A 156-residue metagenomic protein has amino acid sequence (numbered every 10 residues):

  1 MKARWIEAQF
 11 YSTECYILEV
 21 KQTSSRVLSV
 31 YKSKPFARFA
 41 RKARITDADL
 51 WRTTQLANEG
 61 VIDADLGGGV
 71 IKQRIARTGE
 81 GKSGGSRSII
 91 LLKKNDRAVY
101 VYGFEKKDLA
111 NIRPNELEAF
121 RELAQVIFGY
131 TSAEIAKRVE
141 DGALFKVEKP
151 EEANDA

Functional and structural regions predicted by a protein language model:
M1-I45, K137-A156: Arg/Lys-rich, positively charged N-terminal/basic patches that mediate binding to nucleic acids
R4, V20, L91-F145: Enriched for short, Lys/Arg-rich terminal
S29-A76: N-terminal first-folded block
K32, T46, L50, K82-G85 (+2 more regions): Amphipathic alpha-helical interface surfaces
A37-R38, R52, E80, D108-N111 (+1 more regions): A broad, structure-centric signal for solvent-exposed, well-ordered loop/edge residues that line or flank functional
E59-G60, L66-G68, S83-G85, V126 (+3 more regions): A charge-rich, low-complexity, intrinsically flexible signal that marks solvent-exposed coils, linkers, repeats
V61-F104, D108: Basic/aromatic recognition patch in beta-strand/loop cores that engages polyanionic ligands
